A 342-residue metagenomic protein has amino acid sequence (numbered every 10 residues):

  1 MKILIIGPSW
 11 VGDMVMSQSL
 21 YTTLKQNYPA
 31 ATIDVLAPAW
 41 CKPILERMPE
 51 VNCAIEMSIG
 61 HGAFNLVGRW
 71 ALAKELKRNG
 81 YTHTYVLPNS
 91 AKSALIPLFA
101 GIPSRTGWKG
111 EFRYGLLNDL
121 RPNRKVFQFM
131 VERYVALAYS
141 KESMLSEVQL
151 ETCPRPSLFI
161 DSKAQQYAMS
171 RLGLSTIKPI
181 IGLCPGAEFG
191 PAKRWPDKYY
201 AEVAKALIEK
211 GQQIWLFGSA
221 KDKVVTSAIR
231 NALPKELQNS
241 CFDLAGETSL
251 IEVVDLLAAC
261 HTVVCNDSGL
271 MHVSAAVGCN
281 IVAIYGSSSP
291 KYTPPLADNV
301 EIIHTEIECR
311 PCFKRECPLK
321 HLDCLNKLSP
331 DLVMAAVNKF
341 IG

Functional and structural regions predicted by a protein language model:
M1-G342: Catalytic machinery of carbohydrate-active enzymes, primarily nucleotide-sugar-dependent glycosyltransferases
